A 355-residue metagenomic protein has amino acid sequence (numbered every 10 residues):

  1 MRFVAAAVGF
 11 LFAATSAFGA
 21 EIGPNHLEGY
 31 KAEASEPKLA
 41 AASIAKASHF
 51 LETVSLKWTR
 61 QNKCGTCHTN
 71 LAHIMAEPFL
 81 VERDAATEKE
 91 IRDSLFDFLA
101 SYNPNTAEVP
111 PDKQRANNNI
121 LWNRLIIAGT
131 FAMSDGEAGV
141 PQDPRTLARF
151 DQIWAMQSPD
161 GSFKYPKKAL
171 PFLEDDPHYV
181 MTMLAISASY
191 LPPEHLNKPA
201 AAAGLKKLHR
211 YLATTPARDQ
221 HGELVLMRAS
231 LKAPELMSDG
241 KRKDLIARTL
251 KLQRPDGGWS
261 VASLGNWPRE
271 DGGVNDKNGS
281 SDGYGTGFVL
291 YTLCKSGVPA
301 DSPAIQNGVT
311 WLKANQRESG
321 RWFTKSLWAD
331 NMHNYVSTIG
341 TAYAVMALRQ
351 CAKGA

Functional and structural regions predicted by a protein language model:
A5-S16: Bacterial N-terminal signal peptides
A20-A42, R60-A86, N105-D151, P159-G204 (+3 more regions): An alpha-helical repeat/solenoid feature that recognizes helix-turn-helix modules
A47, L51, L95-L99, I153 (+3 more regions): Buried hydrophobic core positions in alpha-solenoid tandem helical repeats
H49-R60: N-terminal capping segment at the start of a domain
A85-T106: Active-site-surrounding "flap" and adjacent substrate/cofactor-binding loops of secreted or lumenal enzymes, prototyped
